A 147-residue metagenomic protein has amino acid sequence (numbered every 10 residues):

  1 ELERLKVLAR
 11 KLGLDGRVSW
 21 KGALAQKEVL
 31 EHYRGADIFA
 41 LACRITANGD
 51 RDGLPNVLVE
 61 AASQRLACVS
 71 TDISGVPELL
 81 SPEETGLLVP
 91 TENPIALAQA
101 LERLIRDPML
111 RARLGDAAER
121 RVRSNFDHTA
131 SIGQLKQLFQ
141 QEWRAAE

Functional and structural regions predicted by a protein language model:
E1-L2, D15-A25, H32, L87-L88: Active-site donor-binding acidic/aromatic loop of nucleotide-activated sugar and phosphosugar transferases involved
R34-D50, L66: Acidic donor-binding loop of glycosyltransferase active sites
R51-L58, V76: Short glycine/serine-rich donor-binding loops of glycosyltransferases
L58, A62-S63, A67-S70, L80: Short hydrophobic beta-strand element within catalytic cores of glycosyltransferases and related nucleotide-activated
S70-E83, L87-L88: Short acidic/histidine- and often glycine-rich active-site loop of Leloir-type glycosyltransferases that engages
P82-E83, L87-P94, R103-M109: Conserved acidic donor-binding segment of nucleotide-sugar-dependent glycosyltransferases
L97, L110-V122, L135-K136: Short amphipathic alpha-helix in glycosyltransferases
R103, R120, S124, H128-E147: C-terminal alpha-helical cap of glycosyltransferases
